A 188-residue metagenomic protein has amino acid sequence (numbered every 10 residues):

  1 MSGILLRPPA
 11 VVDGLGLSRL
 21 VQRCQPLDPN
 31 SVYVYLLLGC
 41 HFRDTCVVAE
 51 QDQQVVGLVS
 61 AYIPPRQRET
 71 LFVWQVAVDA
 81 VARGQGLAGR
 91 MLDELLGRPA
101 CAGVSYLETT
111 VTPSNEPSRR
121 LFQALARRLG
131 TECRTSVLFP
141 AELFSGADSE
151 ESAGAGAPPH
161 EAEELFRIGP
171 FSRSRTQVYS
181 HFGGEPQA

Functional and structural regions predicted by a protein language model:
I4-L17: A short beta-loop-alpha structural element at the N-terminal edge of CoA-dependent acyl/N-acetyltransferase catalytic
P8, R19-V32: Helix-loop element at the rim of GNAT/NAT acetyltransferase active sites that forms part of the acceptor-substrate
V48, Q54-I63, T70-F72, A77: Conserved beta-strand in the GNAT
P64-V73, R83, A102-G103: A conserved beta-turn-beta hairpin within the catalytic core of GNAT-like acetyltransferases that forms part
Q75-R83, V111-T112: A short, internal acetyl-CoA/4′-phosphopantetheine-binding micro-motif in the GNAT/acyltransferase core
V78, G84-G97, R120, A124: Conserved acetyl-CoA-binding loop-helix of GNAT-fold acetyltransferases
G89, P113-T135, L143, P158: Conserved active-site alpha-helix within GNAT-family acetyltransferase domains
P99-P113: Conserved GNAT acetyl-CoA-binding A-motif
